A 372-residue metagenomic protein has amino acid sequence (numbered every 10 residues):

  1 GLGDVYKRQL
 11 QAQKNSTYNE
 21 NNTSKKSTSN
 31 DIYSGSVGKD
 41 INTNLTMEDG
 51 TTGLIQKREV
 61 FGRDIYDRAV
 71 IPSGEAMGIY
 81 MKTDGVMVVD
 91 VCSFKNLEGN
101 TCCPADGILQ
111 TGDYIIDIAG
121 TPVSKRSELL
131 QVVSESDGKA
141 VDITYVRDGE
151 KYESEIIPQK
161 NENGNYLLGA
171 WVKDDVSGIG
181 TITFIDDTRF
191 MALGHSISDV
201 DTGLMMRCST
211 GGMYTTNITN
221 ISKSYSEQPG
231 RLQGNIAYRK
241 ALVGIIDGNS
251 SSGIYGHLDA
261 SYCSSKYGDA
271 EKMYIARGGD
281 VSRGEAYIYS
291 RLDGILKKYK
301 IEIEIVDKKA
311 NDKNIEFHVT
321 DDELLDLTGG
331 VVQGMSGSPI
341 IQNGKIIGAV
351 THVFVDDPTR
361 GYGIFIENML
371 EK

Functional and structural regions predicted by a protein language model:
G1-Y6: Short, small-residue-biased leader/transition segments that mark boundaries at the very start of proteins
K7-P72, S251-K300: Interdomain regulatory linker/hinge segments that flank or connect interaction modules in polarity/junction/synaptic
L54-D67, M77, L130-A170: PDZ-domain C-terminal substructure recognizer with occasional recognition of PDZ-binding tails
G78-Q110: PDZ/PDZ-like groove recognition
D84, T111-G112, S282, S336 (+1 more regions): Short, flexible surface segments
P104-R126, I340-N343, I347-G348, H352: Conserved PDZ fold ligand-binding element
D117-E150, D357-T359, G363-N368: PDZ domains, with a preference for the canonical peptide-binding region formed by the helix
Q159-Q333, Q342-N343, T351, D357-E371: Serine endopeptidase catalytic core focused on the charge-relay Asp
